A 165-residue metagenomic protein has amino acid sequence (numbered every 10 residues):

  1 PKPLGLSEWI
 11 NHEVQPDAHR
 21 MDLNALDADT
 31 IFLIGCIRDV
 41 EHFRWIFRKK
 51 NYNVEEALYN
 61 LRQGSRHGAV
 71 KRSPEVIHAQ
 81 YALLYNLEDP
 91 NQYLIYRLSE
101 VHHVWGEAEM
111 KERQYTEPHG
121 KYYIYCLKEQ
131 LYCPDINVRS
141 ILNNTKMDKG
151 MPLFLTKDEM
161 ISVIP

Functional and structural regions predicted by a protein language model:
P1, D89-P165: Aromatic- and Lys/Arg-enriched surface recognition patch
L4-A79, N86-P90, T145-P165: Compositionally biased, charged N-terminal/linker segments
F32-L33, A82-L84, L98, L127: Hydrophobic beta-strand residues in large extracellular and virion-surface proteins
